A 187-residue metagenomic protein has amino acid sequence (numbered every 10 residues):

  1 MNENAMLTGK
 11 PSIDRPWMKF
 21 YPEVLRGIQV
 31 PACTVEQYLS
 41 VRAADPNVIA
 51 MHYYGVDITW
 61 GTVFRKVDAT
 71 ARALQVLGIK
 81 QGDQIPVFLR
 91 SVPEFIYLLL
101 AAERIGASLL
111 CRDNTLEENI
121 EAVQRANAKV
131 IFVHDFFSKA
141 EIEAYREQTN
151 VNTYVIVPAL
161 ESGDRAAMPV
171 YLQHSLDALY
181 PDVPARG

Functional and structural regions predicted by a protein language model:
M1-A32: Flexible, non-catalytic linker and terminal segments flanking ANL/adenylate-forming cores
S12-K19, Q37-T59: AMP-dependent adenylate-forming
V30-P31, V48-K80, Q84-L100, E117-I120: Conserved AMP-binding/adenylate-forming core of the ANL superfamily
K80, K129, N152: Short acidic/polar active-site loop segments enriched in Thr and Asp
L89, C111-D113, H134, N152-L160: Short beta-strand elements of ligand-binding domains
L99, N114-Q148: Conserved ATP-dependent adenylate/AMP-binding module captured primarily in the ANL superfamily
L100-L109, R125: Short hydrophobic alpha-helices that are characteristic scaffold elements of the AMP-binding
K139-G187: ANL superfamily adenylate-forming
